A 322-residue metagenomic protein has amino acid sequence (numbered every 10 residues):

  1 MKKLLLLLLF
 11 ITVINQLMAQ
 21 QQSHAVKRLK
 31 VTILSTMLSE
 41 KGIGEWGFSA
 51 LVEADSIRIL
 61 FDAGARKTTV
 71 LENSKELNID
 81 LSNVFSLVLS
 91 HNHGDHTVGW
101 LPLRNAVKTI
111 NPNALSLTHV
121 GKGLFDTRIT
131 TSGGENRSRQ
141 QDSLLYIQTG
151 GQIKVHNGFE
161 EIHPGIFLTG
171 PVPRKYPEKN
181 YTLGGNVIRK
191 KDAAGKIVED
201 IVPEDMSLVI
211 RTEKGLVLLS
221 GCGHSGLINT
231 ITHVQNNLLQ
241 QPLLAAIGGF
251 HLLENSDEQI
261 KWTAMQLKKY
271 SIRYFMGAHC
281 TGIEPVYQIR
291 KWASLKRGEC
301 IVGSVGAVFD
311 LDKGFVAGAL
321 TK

Functional and structural regions predicted by a protein language model:
L4-V13: Sec-dependent N-terminal signal peptides
L17-Q21: Boundary at the C-terminal end of the N-terminal hydrophobic targeting segment
R28-L77, I201-S220: Conserved beta-strand hairpin/beta-sheet module of binuclear metal-dependent hydrolase folds, prominently
K41-I43, I57-S86, P102, T109 (+2 more regions): Pre-active-site segment of Zn-dependent metallo-hydrolases
S82-G158, G170-Y181, M265-M276: Active-site HxH/HxHxD metal-binding segment of metal-dependent hydrolases
S86, H93-P102, L117, A194-V305: Cap/insert and terminal regions of metallo-dependent hydrolase folds
G158-E213: Active-site-proximal loop/helix segment associated with metal-binding centers of metalloenzymes
A293, E299-K322: A cross-taxonomic marker for long C-terminal extensions/tails that follow the last structured domain
